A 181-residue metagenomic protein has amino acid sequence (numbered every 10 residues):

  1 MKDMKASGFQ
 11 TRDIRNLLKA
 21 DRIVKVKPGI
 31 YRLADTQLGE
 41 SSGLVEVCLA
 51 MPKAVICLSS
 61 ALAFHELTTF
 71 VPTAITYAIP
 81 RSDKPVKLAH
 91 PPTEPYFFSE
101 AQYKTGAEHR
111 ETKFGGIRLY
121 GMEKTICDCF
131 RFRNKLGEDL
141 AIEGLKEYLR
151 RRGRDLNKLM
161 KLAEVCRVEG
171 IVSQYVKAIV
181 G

Functional and structural regions predicted by a protein language model:
M1-D3, D13, L18, I30-G181: Nucleic-acid-binding surface
G8, L17-A20: Charged, well-structured alpha/beta interaction segments
D21-P28: A short, conserved structural fragment
